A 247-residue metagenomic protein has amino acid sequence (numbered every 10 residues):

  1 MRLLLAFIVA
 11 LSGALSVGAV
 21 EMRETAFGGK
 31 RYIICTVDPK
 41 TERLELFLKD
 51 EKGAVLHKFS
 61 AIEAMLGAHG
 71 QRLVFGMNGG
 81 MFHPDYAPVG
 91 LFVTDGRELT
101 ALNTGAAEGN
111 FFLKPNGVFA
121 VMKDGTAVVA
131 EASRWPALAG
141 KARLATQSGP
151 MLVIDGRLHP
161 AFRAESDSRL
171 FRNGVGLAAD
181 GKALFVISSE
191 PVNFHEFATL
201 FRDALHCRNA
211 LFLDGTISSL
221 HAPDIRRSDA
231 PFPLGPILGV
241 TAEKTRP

Functional and structural regions predicted by a protein language model:
L5-A14: Bacterial N-terminal signal peptides
L15-N110: Zymogen propeptides
A26, D85, L213-H221: Small/polar glycine-rich anion-binding or flexible loop at a beta-alpha turn
K49-G53, S133-A137, S188-P191: Short, solvent-exposed aromatic-acidic interface loops
G76, V175, D214: A residue-level signal for conserved active-site and pocket-lining positions in enzyme catalytic cores
A87-R157, F162: Active-site-adjacent helix-turn-beta-strand microarchitecture at beta-sheet edges that either contains or buttresses
V89-G105, A161, E165-N209, S218-P247: Conserved, well-ordered active-site substructure
A142-R143, M151, R157, S168 (+1 more regions): N-terminal nucleophile
